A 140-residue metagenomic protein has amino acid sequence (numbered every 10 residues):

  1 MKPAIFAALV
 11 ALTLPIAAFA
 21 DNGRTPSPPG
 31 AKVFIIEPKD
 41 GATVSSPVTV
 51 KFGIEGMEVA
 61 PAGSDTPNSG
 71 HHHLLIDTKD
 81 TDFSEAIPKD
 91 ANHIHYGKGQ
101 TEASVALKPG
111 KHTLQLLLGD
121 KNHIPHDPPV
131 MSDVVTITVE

Functional and structural regions predicted by a protein language model:
T13-A17: N-terminal signal peptide c-region/cleavage motif recognized by signal peptidases
G23-S45: Short, compositionally biased P/S/T/A/G/V-rich stretches that sit at domain boundaries
S46, G70, K108-G110: A glycine-anchored, Pro-Gly-centered beta-turn/N-cap motif
G53-S64, I124: Short amphipathic, basic-aromatic surface patches that mediate peripheral association with negatively charged
S64-H72, M131: Short coil-to-beta strand junction motifs in C2/discoidin
T81-F83, G119-D127: Short acidic/polar inter-strand loop motif in beta-rich domains
D127-E140: Short beta-strand elements
